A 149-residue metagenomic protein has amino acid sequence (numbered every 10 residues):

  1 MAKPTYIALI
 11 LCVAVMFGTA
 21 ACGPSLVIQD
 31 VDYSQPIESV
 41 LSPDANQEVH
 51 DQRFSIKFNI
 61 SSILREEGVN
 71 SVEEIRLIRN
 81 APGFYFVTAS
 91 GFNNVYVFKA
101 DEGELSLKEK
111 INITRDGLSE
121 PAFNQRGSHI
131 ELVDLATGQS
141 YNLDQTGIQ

Functional and structural regions predicted by a protein language model:
G18-A21: C-terminal motif of bacterial Sec signal peptides marking the signal peptidase cleavage site
G23-S25: Bacterial signal peptide processing site
I28, G68-I78, R115-G127: Repeated scaffold domains used in trafficking and secretory/extracellular systems, primarily beta-propellers
A45-S62, S106-T114, D144: Beta-propeller fold detector
P82-F84, G127-S128: Short coil/turn segments that connect the beta-strands within blades of beta-propeller domains
V87-G91, L132-A136: Conserved beta-strand positions in repeat-built beta-propeller and related beta-rich domains
F92-V97, G138-D144: Structural motif
K99-G103, D144-I148: Short loop/turn segments that connect beta-strands within beta-propeller blades
